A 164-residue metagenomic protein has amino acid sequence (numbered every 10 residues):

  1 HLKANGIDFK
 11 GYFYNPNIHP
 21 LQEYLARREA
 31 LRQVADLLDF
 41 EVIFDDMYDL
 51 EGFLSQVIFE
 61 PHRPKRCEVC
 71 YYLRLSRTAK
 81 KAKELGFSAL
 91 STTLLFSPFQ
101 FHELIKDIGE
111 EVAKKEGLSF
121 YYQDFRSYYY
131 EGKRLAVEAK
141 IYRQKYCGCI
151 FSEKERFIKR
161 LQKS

Functional and structural regions predicted by a protein language model:
H1-S164: Nucleotide-activated chemistry modules centered on ATP-dependent adenylation/adenylyltransferase
